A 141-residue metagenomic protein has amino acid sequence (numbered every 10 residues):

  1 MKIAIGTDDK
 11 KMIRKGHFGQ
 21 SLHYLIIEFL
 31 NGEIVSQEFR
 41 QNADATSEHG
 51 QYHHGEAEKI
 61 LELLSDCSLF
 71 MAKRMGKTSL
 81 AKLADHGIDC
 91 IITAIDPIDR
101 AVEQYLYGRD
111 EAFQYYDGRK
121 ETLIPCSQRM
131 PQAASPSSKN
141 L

Functional and structural regions predicted by a protein language model:
M1-G55, D66, T93-L141: Non-catalytic interface/targeting segments
G55-L61: Donor nucleotide-activated moiety binding/catalytic core segment of transferases that use nucleotide-activated donors
L61-I95: Mid-chain, well-packed structural core segment of small domains
